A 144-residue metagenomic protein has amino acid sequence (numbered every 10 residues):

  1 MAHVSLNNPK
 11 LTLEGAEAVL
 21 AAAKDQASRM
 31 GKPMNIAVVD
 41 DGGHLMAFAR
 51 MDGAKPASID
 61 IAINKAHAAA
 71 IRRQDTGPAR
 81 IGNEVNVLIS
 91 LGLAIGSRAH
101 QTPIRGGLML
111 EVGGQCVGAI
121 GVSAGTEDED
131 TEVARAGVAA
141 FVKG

Functional and structural regions predicted by a protein language model:
M1-G144: Flexible, solvent-exposed loop/hinge segments and secondary-structure transition points
